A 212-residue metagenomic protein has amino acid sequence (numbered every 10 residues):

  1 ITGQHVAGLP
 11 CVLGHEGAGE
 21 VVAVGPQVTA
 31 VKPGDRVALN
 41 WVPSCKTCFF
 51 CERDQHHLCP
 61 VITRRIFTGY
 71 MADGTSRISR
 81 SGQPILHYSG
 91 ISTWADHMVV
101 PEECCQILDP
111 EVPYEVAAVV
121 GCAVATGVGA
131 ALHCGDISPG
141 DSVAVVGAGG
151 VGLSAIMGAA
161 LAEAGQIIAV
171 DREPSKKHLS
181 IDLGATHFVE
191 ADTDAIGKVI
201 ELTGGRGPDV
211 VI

Functional and structural regions predicted by a protein language model:
T2-E52, H57, R65, I107-E111: Glycine-rich beta-strand-centered segment in the early N-terminal region that forms part of a ligand/cofactor-binding
V6, T47-V146: NAD(P)H dinucleotide-binding glycine-rich loop of Rossmann-like/cofactor-binding domains, especially the beta1-alpha1
L13, G90, P110-V112, A191-D192 (+1 more regions): Residue-level signature of the cytosolic catalytic core of signaling kinases
R53, V61, D182, E190 (+1 more regions): Phosphate-coordinating loops and pocket residues in cytosolic domains that bind phosphorylated ligands
D96-H97, E103-C105, D109-T193, G197 (+1 more regions): Mid-domain Rossmann-like dinucleotide-binding core that forms the NAD(H)/NADP(H) cofactor-binding site
L202-V210: A glycine-rich helix->loop->beta "capping" turn within Rossmann-like NAD(P)(H)-dependent oxidoreductase domains
